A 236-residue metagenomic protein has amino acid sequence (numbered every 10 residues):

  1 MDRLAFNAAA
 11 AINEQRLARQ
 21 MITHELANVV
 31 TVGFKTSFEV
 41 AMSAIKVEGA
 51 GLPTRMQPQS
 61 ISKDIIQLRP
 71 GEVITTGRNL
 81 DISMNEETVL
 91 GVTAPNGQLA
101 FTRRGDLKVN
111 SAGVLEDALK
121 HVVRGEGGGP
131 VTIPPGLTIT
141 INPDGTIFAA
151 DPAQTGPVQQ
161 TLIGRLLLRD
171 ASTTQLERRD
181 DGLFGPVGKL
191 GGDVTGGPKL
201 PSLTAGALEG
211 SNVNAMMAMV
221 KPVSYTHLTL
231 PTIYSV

Functional and structural regions predicted by a protein language model:
M1-L228, S235: Amphipathic alpha-helical polymerization modules
